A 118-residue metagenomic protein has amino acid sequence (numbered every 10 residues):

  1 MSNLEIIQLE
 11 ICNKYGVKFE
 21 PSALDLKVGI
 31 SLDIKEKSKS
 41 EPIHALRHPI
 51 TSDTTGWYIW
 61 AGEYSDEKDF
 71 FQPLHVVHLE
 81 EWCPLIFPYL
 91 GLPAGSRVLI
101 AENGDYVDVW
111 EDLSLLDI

Functional and structural regions predicted by a protein language model:
M1-S22: Charged, alpha-helical interface segments at or near domain boundaries
I7, I11, P49-S52, E81: Alpha-helical protein-protein interaction elements
V17-D66, L74-V77: Short helix/strand-capping turn motifs
S65-K68, Y106: Charge-biased low-complexity segments
H75-D117: Short, compact, well-ordered microdomains
